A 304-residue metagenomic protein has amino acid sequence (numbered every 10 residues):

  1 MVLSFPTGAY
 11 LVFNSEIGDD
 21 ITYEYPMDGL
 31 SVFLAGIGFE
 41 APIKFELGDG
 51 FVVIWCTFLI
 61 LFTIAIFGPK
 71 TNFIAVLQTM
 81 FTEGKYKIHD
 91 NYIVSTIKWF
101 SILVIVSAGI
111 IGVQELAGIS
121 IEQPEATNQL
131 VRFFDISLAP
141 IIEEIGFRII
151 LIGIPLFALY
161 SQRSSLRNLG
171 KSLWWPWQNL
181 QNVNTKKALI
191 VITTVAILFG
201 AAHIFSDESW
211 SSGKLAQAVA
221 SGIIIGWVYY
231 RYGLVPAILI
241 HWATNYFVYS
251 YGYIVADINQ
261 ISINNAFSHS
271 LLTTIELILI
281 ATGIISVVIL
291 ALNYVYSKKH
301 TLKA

Functional and structural regions predicted by a protein language model:
M1, S120-P124, I192: N-terminal intrinsically disordered, low-complexity tails enriched in polar/charged
M1-I93, I105, G112, Y249-A304: N-terminal, membrane-interfacial amphipathic/helix-forming hydrophobic leader that caps and precedes the first
G8-A9, F100-E122, V195-G213: Alpha-helical transmembrane segments and their membrane-interface junctions in multi-pass membrane proteins
D20-P26, L30-G50, G68-N182: Juxtamembrane helix-loop-helix connectors linking adjacent transmembrane helices in multi-pass membrane enzymes
L130-L302: Transmembrane helix-loop-helix hairpins at the membrane interface of multi-pass integral membrane proteins
